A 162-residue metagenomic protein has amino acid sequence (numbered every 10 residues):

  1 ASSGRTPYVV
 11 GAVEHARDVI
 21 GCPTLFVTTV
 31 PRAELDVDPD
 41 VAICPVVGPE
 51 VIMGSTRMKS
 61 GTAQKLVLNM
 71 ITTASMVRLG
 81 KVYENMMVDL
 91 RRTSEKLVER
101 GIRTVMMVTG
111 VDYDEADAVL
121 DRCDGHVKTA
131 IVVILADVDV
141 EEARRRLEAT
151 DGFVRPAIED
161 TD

Functional and structural regions predicted by a protein language model:
A1-L66, S75-L79: Glycine-rich phosphate-binding loops that contact phosphosugars or nucleotide phosphates
R57-M58, V67, I134, T161: Surface-exposed beta-strand edges and their flanking turn/coil or helix-capping segments
S75-D162: Short, amphipathic alpha-helical interaction segments embedded in low-complexity terminal/linker regions of eukaryotic
